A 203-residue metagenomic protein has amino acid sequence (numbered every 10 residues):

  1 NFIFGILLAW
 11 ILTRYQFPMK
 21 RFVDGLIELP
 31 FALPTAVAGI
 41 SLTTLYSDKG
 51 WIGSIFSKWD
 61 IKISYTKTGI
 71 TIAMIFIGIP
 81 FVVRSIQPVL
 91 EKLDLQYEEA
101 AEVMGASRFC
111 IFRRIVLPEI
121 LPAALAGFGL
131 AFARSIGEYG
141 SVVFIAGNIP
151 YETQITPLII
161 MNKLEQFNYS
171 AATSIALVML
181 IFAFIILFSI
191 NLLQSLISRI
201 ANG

Functional and structural regions predicted by a protein language model:
N1-I27, I40, T44, S54 (+1 more regions): Transmembrane-helix boundary motif in ABC transporter permease subunits
F2-L7, L33, A124, F128 (+1 more regions): Generic alpha-helical transmembrane segments of integral inner-membrane proteins, especially permease/transport modules
Y15-V23, W51-I52, T66, Q96 (+3 more regions): Membrane-helix interface segments
M19, P80, Q87-E102, I111 (+2 more regions): C-terminal transmembrane helix and the adjacent membrane-cytosol boundary/short C-terminal tail of inner/organellar
M19-K20, G39-I75, F109, I145-I149: Membrane-interfacial helix termini and adjacent extracytoplasmic/periplasmic loops of multi-pass transporters
L29, F76-G78, V82-L90, D94 (+3 more regions): Transmembrane alpha-helices
A32-G39: Transmembrane alpha-helices and adjacent helix-loop boundaries
Y139-S189: Interhelical loop and adjacent transmembrane-helix boundary motif in polytopic membrane transport permeases
